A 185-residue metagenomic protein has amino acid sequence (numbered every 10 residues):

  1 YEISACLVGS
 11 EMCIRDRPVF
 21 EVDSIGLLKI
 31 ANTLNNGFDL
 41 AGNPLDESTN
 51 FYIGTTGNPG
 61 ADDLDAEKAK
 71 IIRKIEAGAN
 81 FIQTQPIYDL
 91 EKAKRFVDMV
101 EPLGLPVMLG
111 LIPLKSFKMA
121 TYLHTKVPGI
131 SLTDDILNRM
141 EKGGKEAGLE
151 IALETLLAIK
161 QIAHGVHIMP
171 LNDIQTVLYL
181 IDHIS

Functional and structural regions predicted by a protein language model:
Y1-G9, C13-I14: Single conserved hydrophobic/aromatic residue that forms the stacking wall/gate of nucleotide- or nucleobase-binding
P18-D46, T56-A61, P102-T155, N172: Active-site pocket-lining/capping segments in soluble small-molecule metabolic enzymes
F20, I25-K29, A93, I174-S185: C-terminal helical cap(s) of enzyme catalytic domains, especially alpha/beta-barrels
D39-L40, D62-A77: Active-site glycine-rich loop that binds ribose-phosphate moieties when present
A66-I71, R95-D98, F117-M119, T176-L180: Catalytic cores of alpha/beta
K74, G78, L109, V166: Conserved, mostly hydrophobic/aromatic
I75, I159-K160: Non-catalytic positions within long, well-ordered alpha-helices that form the structural scaffold/packing of enzyme
N80-D89, H167-P170: Catalytic beta/alpha-barrel core
